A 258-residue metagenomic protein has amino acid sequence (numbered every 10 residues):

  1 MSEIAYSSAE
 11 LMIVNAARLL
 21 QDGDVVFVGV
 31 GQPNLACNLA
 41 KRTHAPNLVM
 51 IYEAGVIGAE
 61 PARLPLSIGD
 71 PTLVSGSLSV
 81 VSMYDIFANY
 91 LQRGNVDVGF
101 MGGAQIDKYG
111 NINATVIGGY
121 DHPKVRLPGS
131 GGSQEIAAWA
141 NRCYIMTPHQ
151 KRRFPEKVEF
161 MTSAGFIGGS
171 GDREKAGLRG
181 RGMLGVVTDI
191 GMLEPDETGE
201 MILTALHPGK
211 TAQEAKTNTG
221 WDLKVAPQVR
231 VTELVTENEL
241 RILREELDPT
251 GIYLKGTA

Functional and structural regions predicted by a protein language model:
M1-S77: N-terminal active-site beta-alpha-beta segment that forms phosphate/nucleotide-binding and substrate-recognition loops
S8, M12, A16, D24 (+6 more regions): General structural feature for long, well-ordered alpha-helical segments within catalytic domains of soluble enzymes
L20, D24, A40, H44 (+7 more regions): Structural signal for hydrophobic packing residues in well-ordered secondary-structure cores of soluble enzyme domains
N47-V56, V74-L78, Y109, K124-G129 (+2 more regions): Short, Lys/Arg-enriched charge-dense amphipathic segments
L64-V231, V235: Conserved phosphate- and dinucleotide-binding cores of soluble alpha/beta proteins, encompassing both enzyme active
P227-A258: A conserved C-terminal secondary-structure "cap"
